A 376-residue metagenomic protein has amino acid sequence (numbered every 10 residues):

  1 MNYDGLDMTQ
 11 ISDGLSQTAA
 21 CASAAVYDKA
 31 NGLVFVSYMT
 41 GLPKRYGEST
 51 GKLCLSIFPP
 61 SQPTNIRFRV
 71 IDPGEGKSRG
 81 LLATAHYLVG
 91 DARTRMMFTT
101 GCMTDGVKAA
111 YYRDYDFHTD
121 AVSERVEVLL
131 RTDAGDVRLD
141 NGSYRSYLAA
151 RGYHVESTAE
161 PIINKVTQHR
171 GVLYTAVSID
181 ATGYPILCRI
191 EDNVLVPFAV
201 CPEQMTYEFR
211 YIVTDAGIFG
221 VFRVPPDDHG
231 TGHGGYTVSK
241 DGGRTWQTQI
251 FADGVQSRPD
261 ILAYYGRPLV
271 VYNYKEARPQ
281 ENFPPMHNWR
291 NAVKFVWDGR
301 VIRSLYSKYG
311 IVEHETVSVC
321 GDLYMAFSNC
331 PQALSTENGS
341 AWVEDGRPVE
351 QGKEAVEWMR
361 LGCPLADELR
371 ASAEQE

Functional and structural regions predicted by a protein language model:
M1-E376: Asp-box/BNR beta-propeller blade signature and adjacent active/binding-site loops in extracellular glycan-interacting
